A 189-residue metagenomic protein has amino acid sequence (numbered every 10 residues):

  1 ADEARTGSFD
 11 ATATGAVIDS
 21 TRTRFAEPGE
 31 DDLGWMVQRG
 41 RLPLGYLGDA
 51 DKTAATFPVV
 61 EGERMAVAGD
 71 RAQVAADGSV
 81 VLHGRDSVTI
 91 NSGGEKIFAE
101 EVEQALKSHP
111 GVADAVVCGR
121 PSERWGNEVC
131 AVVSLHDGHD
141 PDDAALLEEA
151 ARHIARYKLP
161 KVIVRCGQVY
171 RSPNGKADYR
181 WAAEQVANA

Functional and structural regions predicted by a protein language model:
A1, C118-R120, V164: Beta-strand->loop->alpha-helix junctions that form or flank phosphate-binding loops in nucleotide-handling enzymes
A1, Y46-L47: Adenylate-forming
A1-D2, V186: Flexible, Lys/Arg-rich cytosolic regulatory linkers and terminal tails that connect or flank
E3-R39, A76-D77, H139-D143, A177-D178: Conserved beta-loop-beta connector loops within the AMP-binding
G29-E30, R39, L44-G45, K52-K158 (+2 more regions): AMP-binding/adenylate-forming catalytic core of the ANL superfamily
I163-N174: Short proline/glycine- and acidic-rich turn/helix-capping motifs at secondary-structure junctions
K176-A189: Phosphopantetheine-dependent thiolation modules in NRPS/PKS and related acyl-activating systems
